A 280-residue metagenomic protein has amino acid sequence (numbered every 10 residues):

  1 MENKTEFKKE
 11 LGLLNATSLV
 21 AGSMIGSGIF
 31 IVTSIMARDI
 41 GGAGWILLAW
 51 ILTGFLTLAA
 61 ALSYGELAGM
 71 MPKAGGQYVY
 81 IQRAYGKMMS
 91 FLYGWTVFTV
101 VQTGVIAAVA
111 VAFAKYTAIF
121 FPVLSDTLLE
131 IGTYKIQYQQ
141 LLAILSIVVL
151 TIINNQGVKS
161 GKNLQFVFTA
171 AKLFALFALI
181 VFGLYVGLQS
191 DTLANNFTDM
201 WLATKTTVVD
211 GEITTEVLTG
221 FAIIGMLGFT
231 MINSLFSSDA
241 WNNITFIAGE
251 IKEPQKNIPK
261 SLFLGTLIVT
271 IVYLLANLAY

Functional and structural regions predicted by a protein language model:
M1-S34, R38-G44, T57-L62, M71-A74: Membrane-interface "cap" regions at the ends of multi-pass membrane proteins
E2-F7, A43, L47, L124-Y138 (+1 more regions): Helix-loop-helix junctions that connect adjacent transmembrane segments in multi-pass membrane transporters
E10-V20, G86-V101, L142-S146, V217-I232: Select transmembrane alpha-helical segments in multipass membrane proteins
L19, F30, T57, A61-Y64 (+5 more regions): Alpha-helical transmembrane segments and their lipid-water interface positions in multi-pass membrane proteins
I25, L48, L52-L56, L92 (+5 more regions): Lipid-exposed faces of alpha-helical membrane segments in multi-pass integral membrane proteins
I35-R38, W50, T57-I147, I152-N155: Hydrophobic transmembrane alpha-helices that form the core helical bundles of multi-pass secondary transporters
